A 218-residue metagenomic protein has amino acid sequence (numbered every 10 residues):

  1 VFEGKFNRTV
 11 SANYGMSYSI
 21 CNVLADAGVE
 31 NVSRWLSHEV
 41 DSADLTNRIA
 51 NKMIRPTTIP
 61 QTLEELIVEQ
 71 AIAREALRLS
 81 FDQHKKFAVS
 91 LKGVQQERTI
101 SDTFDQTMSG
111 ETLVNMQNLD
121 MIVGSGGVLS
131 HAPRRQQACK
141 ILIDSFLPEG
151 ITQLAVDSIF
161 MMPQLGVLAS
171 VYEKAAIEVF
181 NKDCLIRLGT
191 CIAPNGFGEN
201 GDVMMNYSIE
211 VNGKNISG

Functional and structural regions predicted by a protein language model:
V1-G218: Helical "lid/coupling" subdomains associated with nucleotide-phosphate turnover
